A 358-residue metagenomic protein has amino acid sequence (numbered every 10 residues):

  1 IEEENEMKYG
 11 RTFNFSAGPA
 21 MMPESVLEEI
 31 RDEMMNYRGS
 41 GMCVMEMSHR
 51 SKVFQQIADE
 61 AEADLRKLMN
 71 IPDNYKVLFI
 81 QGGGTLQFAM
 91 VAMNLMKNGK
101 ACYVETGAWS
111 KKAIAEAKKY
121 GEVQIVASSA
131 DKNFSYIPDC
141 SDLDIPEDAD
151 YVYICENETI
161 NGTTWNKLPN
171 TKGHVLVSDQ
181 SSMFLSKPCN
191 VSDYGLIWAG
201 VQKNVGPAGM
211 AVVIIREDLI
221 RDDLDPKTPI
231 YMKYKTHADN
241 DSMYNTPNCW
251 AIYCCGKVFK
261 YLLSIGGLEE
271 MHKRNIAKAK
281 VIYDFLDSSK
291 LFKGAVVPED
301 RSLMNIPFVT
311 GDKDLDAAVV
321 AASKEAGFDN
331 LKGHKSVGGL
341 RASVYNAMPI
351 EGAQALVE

Functional and structural regions predicted by a protein language model:
E6, T12, H334, G338-E358: PLP-dependent enzyme catalytic core of the Aspartate aminotransferase-like
R11-E62: A glycine-/small-polar-enriched, mobile loop at the entrance of the PLP active site in fold-type I
G18, A117, S128-F184: Active-site phosphate-binding strand-loop segment of PLP-dependent enzymes
S40-Q87, N94, A108, E116: Conserved N-terminal alpha-helix of the aminotransferase class I/II PLP-enzyme fold
T85-V152: PLP-dependent aminotransferase-like
V177, V191-Q202, A211: Conserved active-site segment immediately N-terminal to the catalytic lysine that forms the internal aldimine
V201-Y283, V297: Active-site C-terminal subdomain of aminotransferase-like
F292-S323: Conserved PLP-binding catalytic core of the aspartate aminotransferase-like
